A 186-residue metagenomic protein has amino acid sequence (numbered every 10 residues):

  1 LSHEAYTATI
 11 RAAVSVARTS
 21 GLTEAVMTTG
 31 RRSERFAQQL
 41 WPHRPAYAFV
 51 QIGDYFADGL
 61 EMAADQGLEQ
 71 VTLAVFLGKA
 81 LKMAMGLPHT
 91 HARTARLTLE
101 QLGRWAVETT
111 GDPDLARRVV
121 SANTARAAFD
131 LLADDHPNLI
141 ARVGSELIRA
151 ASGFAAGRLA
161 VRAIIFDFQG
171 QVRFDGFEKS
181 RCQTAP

Functional and structural regions predicted by a protein language model:
L1-E69, K79-A80, A84-P186: N-terminal loops that bind phosphate or other acidic moieties and the adjacent beta-alpha structural core
F76: Glycine- and acidic-rich phosphate- and metal-coordinating loops
